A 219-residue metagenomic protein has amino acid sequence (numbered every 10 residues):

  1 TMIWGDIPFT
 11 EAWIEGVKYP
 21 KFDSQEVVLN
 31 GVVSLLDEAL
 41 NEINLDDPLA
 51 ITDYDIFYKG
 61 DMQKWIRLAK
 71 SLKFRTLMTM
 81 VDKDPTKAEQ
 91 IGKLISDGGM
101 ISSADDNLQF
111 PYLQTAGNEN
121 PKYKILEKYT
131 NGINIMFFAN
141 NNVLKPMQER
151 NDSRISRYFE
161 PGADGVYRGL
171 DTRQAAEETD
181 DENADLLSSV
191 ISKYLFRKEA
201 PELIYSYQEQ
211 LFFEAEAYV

Functional and structural regions predicted by a protein language model:
T1-V219: Structured, solvent-exposed acidic/aromatic patches
